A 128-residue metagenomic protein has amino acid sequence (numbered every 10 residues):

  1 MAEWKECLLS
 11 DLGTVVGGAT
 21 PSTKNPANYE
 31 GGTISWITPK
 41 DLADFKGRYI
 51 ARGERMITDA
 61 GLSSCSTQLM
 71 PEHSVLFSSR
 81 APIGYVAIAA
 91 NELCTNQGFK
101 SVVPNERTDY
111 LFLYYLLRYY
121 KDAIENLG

Functional and structural regions predicted by a protein language model:
M1-T20: Non-catalytic DNA-recognition/assembly elements of restriction-modification systems
E3-K5, A123-G128: Short, intrinsically disordered, charge-balanced linker/junction segments flanking boundaries in proteins
S10-G13, K24-G61, I88: DNA target-recognition patches
T14-G17, D44, S78, R118: Residues at helix-coil transition
V15, L42-D44, P82-I83, A123: Active-site/binding-pocket entry motifs
A19-T23, Y85, N126-L127: A short, acidic/glycine-rich surface segment
T38-P39, E54-Y120: A short beta-sheet element
G47-A51, L111-Y114, E125-L127: Short, charged, solvent-exposed linker or helix-capping segments at domain edges/interfaces that act as flexible hinges
